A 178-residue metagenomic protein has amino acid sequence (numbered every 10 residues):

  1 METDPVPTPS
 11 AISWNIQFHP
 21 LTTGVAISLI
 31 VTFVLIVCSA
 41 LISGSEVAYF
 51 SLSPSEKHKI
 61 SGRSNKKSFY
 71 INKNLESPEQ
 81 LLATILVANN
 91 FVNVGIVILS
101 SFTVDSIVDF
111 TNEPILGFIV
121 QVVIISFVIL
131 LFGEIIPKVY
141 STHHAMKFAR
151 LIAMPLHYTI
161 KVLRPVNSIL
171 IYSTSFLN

Functional and structural regions predicted by a protein language model:
M1-N178: Membrane-embedded alpha-helical segments of inner-membrane proteins
